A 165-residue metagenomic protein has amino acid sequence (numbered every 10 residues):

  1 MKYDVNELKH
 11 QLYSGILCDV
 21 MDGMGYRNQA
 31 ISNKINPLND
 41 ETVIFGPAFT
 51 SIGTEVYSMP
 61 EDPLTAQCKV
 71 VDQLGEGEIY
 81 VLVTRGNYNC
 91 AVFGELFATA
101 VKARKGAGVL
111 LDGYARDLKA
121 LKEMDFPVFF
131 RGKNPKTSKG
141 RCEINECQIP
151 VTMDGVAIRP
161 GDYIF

Functional and structural regions predicted by a protein language model:
M1-P160: Feature captures the catalytic cores and cofactor-binding loops of soluble hydro-lyases/lyases that act on carboxylate
